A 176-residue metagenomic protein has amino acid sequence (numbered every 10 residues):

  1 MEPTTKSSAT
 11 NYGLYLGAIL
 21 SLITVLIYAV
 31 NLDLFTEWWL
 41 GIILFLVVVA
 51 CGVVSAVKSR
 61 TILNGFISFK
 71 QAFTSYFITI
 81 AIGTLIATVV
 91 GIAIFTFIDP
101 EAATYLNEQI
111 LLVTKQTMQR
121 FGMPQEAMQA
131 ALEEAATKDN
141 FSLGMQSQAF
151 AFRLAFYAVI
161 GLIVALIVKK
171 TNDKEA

Functional and structural regions predicted by a protein language model:
M1-I62: Transmembrane alpha-helical insertion/packing segments
M1-S7, K169-A176: Short, charged juxtamembrane terminal tails flanking transmembrane helices
S7, N11-Y15, T74-G83: Alpha-helical transmembrane segments of multi-pass membrane proteins
I19-I27, V48-C51, G83-A87, G91 (+3 more regions): Alpha-helical transmembrane segments of multipass membrane proteins
R60-T74: Amphipathic, cytosolic membrane-interfacial segments at TM-TM junctions
I78-E101: C-terminal halves and exits of single transmembrane alpha-helices
I98-D139: Membrane-interface interhelical loops and short interface/amphipathic helices in multi-pass inner-membrane
E133-A158: Individual transmembrane alpha-helix segments
